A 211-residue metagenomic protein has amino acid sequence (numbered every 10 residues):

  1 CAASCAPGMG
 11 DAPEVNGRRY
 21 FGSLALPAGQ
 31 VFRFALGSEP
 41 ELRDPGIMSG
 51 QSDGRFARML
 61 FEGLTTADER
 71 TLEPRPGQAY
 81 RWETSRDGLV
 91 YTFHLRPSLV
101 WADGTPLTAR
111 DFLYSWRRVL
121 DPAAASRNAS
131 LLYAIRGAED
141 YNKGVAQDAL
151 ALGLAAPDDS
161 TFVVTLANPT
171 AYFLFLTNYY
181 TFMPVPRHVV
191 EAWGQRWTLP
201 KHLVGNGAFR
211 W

Functional and structural regions predicted by a protein language model:
C1-A3: Sec-dependent bacterial lipoprotein signal peptides
A6-M9: Bacterial signal peptide processing site
F21-R33, G205: Immediate post-signal peptide segment of exported/extracytoplasmic ligand-binding proteins
A35-R86, H94, H202-F209: N-terminal lobe/hinge region of extracytoplasmic solute-binding protein
F61, T65-E69, V100, R117-A125 (+3 more regions): Sec-exported extracytoplasmic/periplasmic mature domains
E69, A138, D148-A151, S160 (+1 more regions): Gly/Pro-rich hinge or "lid" segments in bacterial periplasmic/extracellular proteins
R81-L131, V163: Aromatic- and charge-enriched surface segment that lines or borders ligand/interaction sites
R86, A156-D158: Residue-level recognition of beta-strand termini and adjacent short loop/turns
